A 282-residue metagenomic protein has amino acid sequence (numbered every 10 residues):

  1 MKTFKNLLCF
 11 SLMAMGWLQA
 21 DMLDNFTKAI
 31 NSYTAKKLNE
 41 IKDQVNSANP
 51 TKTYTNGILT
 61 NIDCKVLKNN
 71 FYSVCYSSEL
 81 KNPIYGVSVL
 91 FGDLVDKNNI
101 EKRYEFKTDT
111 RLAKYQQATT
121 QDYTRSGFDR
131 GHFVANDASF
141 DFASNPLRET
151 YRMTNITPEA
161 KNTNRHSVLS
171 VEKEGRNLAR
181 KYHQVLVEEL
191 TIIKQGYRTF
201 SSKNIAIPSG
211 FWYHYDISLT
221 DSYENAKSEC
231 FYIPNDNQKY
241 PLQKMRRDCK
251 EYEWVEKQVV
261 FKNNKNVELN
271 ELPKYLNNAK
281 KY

Functional and structural regions predicted by a protein language model:
M1-D21: Classical Sec-dependent N-terminal signal peptides that target proteins to the secretory pathway
K2, Q19-D24, K28, Y223 (+1 more regions): Extended charged
D21-P83: N-terminal module-boundary/linker segments of secreted carbohydrate-active enzymes
V66-D129: Short, His- and charge-rich active-site/binding loops that engage polyanionic ligands
T110-Y282: Domain-level detector of nuclease and nuclease-like folds in predominantly extracellular/periplasmic contexts
